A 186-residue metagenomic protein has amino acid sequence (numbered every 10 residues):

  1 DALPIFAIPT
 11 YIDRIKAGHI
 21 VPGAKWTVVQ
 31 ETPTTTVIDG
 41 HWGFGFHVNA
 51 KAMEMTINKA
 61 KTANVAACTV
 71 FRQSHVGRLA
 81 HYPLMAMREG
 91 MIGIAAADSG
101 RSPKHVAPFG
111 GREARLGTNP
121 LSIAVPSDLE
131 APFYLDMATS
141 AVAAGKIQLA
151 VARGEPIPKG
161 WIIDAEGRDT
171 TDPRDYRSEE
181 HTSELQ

Functional and structural regions predicted by a protein language model:
D1-L3, E184-Q186: Short, small-residue-biased leader/transition segments that mark boundaries at the very start of proteins
I5-I57: Active-site cofactor/substrate anionic-group-binding motifs, chiefly glycine- and Lys/Arg-rich phosphate-binding loops
T32-T35, T62-A66, R88-I92, G117-P120 (+2 more regions): Short coil/turn connectors at secondary-structure junctions
I38-G40, K61, A67-R72, G93-A97 (+4 more regions): General beta-strand structural signal in soluble alpha/beta enzymes
A50-A96: A glycine-rich phosphate/pyrophosphate-binding beta-strand-loop-alpha-helix module
V76-H81, G100-G111: Beta-rich nucleic-acid/ligand-interaction surfaces
K104-Y176: Phosphate/diphosphate-binding glycine-rich loops and adjacent basic-rich segments that engage nucleotide
S178-E179, S183: Internal helical hairpin/lid segments
